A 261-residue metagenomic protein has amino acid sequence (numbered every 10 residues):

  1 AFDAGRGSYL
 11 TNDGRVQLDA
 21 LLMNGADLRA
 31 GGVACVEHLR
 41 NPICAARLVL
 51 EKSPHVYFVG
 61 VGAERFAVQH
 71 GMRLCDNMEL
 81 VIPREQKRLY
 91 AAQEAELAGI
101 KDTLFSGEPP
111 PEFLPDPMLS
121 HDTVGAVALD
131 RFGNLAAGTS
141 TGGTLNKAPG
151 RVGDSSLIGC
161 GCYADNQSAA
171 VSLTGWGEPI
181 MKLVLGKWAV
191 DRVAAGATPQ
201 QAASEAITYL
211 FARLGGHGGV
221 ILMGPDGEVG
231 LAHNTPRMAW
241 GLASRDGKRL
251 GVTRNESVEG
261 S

Functional and structural regions predicted by a protein language model:
A1-S261: Alpha/propeptide regions of enzymes that mature by internal proteolysis
